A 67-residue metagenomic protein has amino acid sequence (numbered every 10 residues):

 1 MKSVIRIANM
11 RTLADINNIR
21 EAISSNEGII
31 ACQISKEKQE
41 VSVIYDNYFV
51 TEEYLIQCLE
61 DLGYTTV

Functional and structural regions predicted by a protein language model:
M1-N9: Short glycine-/aliphatic-rich beta-strand segments at the starts of folded cytosolic domains
R11-S25: Short amphipathic alpha-helix segments
I23-S35: Short acidic amphipathic segments
I34, L62-V67: Conserved short beta-strand edge segments in small beta-sheet-based binding/regulatory domains
Q39-I44: A generic structural motif
D46-V50: Helix N-cap motif at beta-to-alpha junctions
Q57-C58: Long, contiguous binding/interaction regions
